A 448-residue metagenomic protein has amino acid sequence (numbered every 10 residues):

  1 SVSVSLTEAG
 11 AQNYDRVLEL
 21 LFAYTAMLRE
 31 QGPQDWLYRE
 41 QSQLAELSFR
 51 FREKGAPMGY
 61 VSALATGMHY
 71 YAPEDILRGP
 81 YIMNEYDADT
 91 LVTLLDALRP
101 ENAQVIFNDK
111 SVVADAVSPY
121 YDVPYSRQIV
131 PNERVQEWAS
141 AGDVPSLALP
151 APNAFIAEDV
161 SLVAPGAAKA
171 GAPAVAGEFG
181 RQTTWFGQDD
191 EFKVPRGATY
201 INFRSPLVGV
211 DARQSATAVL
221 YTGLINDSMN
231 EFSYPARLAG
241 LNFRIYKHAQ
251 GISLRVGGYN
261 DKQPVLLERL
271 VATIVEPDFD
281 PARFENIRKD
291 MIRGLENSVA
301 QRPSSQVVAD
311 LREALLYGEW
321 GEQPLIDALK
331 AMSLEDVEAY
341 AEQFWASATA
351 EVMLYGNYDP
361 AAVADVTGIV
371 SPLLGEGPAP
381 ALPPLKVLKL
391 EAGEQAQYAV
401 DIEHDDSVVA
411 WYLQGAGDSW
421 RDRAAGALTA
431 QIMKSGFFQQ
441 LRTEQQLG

Functional and structural regions predicted by a protein language model:
S1-A167, A236-A381, G415-G417, Q445-G448: Charge-rich, well-structured scaffold segments of protease-associated domains
V2, L21, L220-I225, W411: Extended, hydrophobic alpha-helical segments in both membrane/secreted and soluble proteins
F49, E296-V299, A392-D405: Short, low-order "capping/linker" segments at domain edges
A88-L91, T184-G187, D336-E338, G393-A399: Glycine-rich, charged/polar anion/phosphate-binding loops that engage phosphate groups from diverse ligands
P173-L207, E403-D405: Active-site-adjacent "gating/activation" loops or surface patches in catalytic cores
V194-F232, E268, R421-M433: Active/ligand-binding-proximal structured segments within catalytic/core domains that scaffold catalytic residues
P195-Y200, G240, V308, S407-A410: Short glycine-rich loop/turn motifs
